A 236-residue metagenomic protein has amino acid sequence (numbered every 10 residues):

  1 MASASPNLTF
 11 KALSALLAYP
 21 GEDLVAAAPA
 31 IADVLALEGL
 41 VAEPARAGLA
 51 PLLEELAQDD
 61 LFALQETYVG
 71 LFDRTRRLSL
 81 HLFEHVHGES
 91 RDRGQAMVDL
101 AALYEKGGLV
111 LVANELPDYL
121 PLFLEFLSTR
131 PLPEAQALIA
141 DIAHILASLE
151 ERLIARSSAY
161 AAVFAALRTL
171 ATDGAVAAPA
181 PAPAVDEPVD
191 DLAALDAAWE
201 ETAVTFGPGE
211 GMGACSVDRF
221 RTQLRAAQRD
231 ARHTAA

Functional and structural regions predicted by a protein language model:
M1-D118, L124-A236: Charged, alpha-helix-forming regions
